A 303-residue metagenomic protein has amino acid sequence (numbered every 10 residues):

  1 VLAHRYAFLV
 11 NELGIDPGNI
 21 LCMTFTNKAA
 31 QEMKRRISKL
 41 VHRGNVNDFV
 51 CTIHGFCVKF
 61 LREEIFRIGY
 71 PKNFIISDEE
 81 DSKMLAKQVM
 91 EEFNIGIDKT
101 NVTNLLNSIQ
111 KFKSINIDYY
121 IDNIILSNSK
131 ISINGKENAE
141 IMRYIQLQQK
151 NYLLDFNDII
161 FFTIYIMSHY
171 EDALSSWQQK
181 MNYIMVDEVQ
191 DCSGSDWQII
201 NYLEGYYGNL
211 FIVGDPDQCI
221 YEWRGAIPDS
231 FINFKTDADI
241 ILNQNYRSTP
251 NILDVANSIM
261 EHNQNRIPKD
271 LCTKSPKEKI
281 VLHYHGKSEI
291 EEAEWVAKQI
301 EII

Functional and structural regions predicted by a protein language model:
V1-Y70, S175, D229, D254-N257: P-loop NTPase Walker
R5-L9, M33, I37, V89 (+4 more regions): Hydrophobic residues on the short alpha-helix immediately C-terminal to a glycine-rich phosphate/catalytic loop
A7-N11, S38, I145, I164-E171 (+1 more regions): Generic structural signal for well-ordered alpha-helical scaffold segments
L21, A29, F49, S77-D78 (+3 more regions): Conserved helicase NTPase motor core
I37, V41, E64-I65, M90-I97 (+6 more regions): Conserved NTP-handling cores and scaffolds of large molecular machines
N45-D48, F66-D158, M181, D239 (+2 more regions): ATP-hydrolysis module of ASCE/P-loop NTPase motor domains, specifically the Walker B Asp-Glu catalytic pair
R62-E64, N116, I141, L271-I280: Short, basic/glycine-rich phosphate-binding loops at helix/coil junctions that contact nucleotide phosphates
Y183, G194-E294, K298: Conserved RecA-like helicase ATPase core segment that couples NTP binding/hydrolysis to strand translocation
